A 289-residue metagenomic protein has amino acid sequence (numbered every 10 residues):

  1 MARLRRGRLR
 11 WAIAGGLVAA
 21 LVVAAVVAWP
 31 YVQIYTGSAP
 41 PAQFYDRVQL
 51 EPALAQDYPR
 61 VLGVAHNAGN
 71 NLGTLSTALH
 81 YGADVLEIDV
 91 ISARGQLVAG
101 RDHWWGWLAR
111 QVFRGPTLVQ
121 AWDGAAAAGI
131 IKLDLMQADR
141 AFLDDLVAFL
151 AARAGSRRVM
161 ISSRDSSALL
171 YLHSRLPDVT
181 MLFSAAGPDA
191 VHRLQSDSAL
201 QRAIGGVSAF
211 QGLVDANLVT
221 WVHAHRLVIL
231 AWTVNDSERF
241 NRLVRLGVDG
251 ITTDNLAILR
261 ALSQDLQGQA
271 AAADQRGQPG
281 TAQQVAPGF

Functional and structural regions predicted by a protein language model:
A2-F289: Phosphate-group recognition and catalysis centered on beta-loop-alpha active-site segments
